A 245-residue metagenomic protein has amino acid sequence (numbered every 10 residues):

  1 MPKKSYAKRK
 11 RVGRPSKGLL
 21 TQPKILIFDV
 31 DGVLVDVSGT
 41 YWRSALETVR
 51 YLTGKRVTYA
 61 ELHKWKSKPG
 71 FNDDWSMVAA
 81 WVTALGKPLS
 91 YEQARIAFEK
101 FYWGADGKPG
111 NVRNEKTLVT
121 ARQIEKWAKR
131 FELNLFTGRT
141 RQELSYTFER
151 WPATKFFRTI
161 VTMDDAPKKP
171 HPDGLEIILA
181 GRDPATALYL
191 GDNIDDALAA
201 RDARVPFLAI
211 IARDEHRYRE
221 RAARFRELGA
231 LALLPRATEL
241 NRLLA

Functional and structural regions predicted by a protein language model:
M1-F28, L89-I96, R242-A245: Non-catalytic pre-domain segments flanking phosphatase-related domains
L20-T21, A128-F131, G181-T186: Glycine-rich phosphate-binding loop signature in dinucleotide/nucleotide-binding domains
P23-V30, L34-T120: N-terminal helical cap/lid subdomain that shapes the substrate entry/recognition surface in HAD-like hydrolases
V33, A45, A121-E149, M163: Substrate-recognition element of Asp-dependent hydrolases with the DxDx(T/V) motif
A94-R95, T154-K169: A short, structured active-site edge motif that brings together acidic residues
K169-L198: Conserved Lys-Pro-Asp/Glu-containing loop-to-beta segment of HAD-superfamily phosphomonoesterases, centered on
Y189-A232: Acidic, Mg2+-coordinating phosphoryl-transfer loop and its flanking beta/alpha structural elements, shared across
L231-E239: Short acidic-hydrophobic, aromatic-tinged amphipathic segments that line or gate anion-handling sites
